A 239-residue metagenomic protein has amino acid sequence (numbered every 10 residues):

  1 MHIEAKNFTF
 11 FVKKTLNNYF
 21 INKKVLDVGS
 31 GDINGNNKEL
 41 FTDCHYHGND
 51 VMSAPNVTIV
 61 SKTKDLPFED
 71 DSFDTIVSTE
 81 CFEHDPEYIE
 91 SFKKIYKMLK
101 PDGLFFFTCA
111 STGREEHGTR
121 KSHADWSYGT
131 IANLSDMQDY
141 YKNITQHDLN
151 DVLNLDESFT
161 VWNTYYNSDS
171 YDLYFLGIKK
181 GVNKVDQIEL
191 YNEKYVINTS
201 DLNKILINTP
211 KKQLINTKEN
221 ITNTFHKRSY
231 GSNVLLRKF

Functional and structural regions predicted by a protein language model:
M1-Y19: Class I SAM-dependent methyltransferase Rossmann-like catalytic core, especially the SAM/SAH-binding loop
H2, F82, Y140: Charge-dense, low-complexity intrinsically disordered segments
H2, R237-K238: A broadly structural signal marking compact, well-ordered functional cores that mediate small-ligand/cofactor/substrate
A5-F11, K24-V25, N36-F41, N133-Y141: A broad, low-specificity signal for short, low-complexity segments enriched in glycine/proline and polar/charged
N7-F10, V77, F159, N203: Generic, low-specificity signal for short hydrophobic/alpha-helical stretches with a mild N-terminal bias, encompassing
K13, N18-N22, T160-N163, T222: Hydrophobic alpha-helical context, especially transmembrane and signal-peptide helices
Y19-H117: Conserved SAM-binding loop
P86-Y96, K100, L104-R237: S-adenosyl-L-methionine-dependent methyltransferase catalytic module, highlighting the catalytic core
